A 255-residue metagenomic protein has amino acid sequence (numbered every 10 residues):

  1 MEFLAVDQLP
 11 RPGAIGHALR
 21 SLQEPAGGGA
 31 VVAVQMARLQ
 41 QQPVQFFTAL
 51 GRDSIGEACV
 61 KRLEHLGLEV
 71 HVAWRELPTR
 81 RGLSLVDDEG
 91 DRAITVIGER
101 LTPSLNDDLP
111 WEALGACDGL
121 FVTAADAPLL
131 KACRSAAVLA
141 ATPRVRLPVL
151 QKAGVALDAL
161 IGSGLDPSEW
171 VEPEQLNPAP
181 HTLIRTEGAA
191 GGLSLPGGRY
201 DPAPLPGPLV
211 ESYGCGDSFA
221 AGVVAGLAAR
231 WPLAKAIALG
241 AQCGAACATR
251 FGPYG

Functional and structural regions predicted by a protein language model:
M1-Q45: Glycine-rich phosphate/adenosyl-contacting loop at the front of the ribokinase-like
R38, H181-T182, L205-G255: Conserved post-catalytic alpha-helical subdomain immediately downstream of the catalytic base and nucleotide-binding
R62-P78: A glycine-rich helix N-cap at a beta->alpha junction
S84-A124, P143: Conserved phosphate-binding/catalytic loop of the ribokinase/pfkB sugar-kinase fold
L109, P128-L129, R146-K152, W170-E172: Short acidic active-site motifs
E112-A113, K152-G154, Q175-L176: Structural alpha-helical scaffold elements that stabilize or flank donor/cofactor-binding regions in carbohydrate
C133-A140: Short beta-strand/loop segments at the ligand-binding rim of alpha/beta enzyme cores
D158-P206: Conserved phosphate-donor
